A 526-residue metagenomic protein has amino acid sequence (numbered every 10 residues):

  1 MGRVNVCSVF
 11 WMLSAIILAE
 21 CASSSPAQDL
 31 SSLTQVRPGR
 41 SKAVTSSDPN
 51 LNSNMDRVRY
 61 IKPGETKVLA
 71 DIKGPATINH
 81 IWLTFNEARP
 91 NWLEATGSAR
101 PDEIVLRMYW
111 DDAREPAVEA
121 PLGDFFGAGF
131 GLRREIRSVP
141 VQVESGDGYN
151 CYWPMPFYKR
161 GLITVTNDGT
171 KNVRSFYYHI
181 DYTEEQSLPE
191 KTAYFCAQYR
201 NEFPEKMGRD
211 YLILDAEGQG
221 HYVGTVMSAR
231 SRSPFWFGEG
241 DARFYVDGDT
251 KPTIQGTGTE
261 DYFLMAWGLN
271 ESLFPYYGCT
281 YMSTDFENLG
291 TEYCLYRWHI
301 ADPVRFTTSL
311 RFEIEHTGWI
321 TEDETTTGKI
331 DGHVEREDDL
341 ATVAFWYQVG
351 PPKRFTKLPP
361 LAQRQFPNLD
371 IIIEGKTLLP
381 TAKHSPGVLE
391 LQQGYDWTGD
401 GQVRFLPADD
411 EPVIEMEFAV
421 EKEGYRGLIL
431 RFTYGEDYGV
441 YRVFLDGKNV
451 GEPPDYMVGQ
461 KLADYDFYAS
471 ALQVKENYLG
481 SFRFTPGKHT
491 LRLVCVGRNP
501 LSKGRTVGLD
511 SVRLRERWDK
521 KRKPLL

Functional and structural regions predicted by a protein language model:
M1-C7: N-terminal secretory signal peptides that target proteins for export/translocation
R3, A27-L30, S46-N54, G394 (+4 more regions): Intrinsically disordered, low-complexity peptide-like regions
S8-E20: Bacterial N-terminal signal peptides
I17, C21-S24, T377, H384: Short stretches within intrinsically disordered, low-complexity N-terminal or propeptide regions
S25-P367: Beta-strand-centric surfaces of beta-sandwich/beta-rich domains
T253, K357-L526: Extracytoplasmic
